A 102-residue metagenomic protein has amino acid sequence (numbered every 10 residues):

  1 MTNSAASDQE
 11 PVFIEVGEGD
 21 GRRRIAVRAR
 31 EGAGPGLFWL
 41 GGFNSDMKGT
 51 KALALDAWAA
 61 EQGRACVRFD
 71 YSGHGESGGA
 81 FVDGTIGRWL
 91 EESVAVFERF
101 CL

Functional and structural regions predicted by a protein language model:
M1-G32: N-terminal cap/lid segment of alpha/beta-hydrolase-fold proteins
E31-G32, F100-L102: Glycine-rich phosphate-binding loop signature in dinucleotide/nucleotide-binding domains
G34-F43: Short beta-strand element of the alpha/beta-hydrolase
F43-D56: The serine-hydrolase catalytic nucleophile loop
N44, G79-T85: Short glycine-enriched, charge-decorated loop/helix-capping segments at active-site entrances that position
G49-T50, S77-F81: Conserved catalytic-core motifs of eukaryotic protein kinase domains, centered on the activation segment
A54-G78: Conserved alpha/beta-hydrolase
D83-C101: Alpha/beta-hydrolase active-site loop
